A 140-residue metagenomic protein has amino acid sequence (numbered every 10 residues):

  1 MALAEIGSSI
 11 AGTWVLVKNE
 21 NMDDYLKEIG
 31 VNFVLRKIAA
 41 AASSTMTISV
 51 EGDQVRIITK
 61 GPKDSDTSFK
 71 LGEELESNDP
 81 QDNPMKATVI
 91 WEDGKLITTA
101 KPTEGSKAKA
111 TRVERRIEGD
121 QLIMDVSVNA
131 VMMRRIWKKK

Functional and structural regions predicted by a protein language model:
A2-K140: Hydrophobic small-molecule pocket/channel-lining residues, especially in calycin-type beta-barrels
